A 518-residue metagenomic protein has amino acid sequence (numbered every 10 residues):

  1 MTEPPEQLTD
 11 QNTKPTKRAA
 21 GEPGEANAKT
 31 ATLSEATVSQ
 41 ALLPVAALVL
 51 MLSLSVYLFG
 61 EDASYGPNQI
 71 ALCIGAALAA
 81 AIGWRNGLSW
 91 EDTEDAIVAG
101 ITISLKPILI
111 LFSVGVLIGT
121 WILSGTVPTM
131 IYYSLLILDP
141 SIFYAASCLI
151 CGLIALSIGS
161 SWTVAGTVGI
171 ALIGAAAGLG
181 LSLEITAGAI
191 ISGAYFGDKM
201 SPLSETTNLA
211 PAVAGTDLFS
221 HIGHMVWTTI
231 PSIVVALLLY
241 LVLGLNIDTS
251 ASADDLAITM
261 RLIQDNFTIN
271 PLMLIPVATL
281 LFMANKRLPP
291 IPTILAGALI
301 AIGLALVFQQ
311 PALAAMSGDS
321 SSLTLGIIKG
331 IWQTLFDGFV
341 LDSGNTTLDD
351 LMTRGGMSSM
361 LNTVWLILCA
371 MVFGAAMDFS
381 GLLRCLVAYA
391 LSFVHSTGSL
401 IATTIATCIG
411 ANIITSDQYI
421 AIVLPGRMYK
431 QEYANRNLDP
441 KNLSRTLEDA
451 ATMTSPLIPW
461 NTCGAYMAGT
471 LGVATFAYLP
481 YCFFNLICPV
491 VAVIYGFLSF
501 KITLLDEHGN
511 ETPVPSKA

Functional and structural regions predicted by a protein language model:
M1-I110, W227-V235, G244-L366, T512-A518: Hydrophobic transmembrane alpha-helices of multi-pass small-molecule transporters
T2-E3, S64, K199-P202, T207-R261 (+3 more regions): Juxtamembrane and boundary regions of transmembrane helices in multi-pass small-molecule transporters and channels
N27-A36, I122-Y133, L149-L153, T249-I263 (+2 more regions): Short juxtamembrane and helix-loop transition motifs at transmembrane-helix boundaries in membrane proteins
V49, S53, A80, L149-L153 (+10 more regions): Alpha-helical transmembrane segments of multipass membrane proteins
P67-A76, A99, I103, P107 (+12 more regions): Alpha-helical transmembrane segments of multi-pass membrane proteins, especially transporters and channels
G83-G87, A176-L183, M200-S204, L304-A315 (+2 more regions): Juxtamembrane membrane-interface segments at transmembrane alpha-helix termini
G87-A177, D337-K430: Membrane-embedded alpha-helical segments and adjacent helix-loop junctions characteristic of multi-pass solute
I137-P231, I405-D449, P513-K517: Hydrophobic transmembrane alpha-helices that form the pore/transport pathway of multi-pass ion and small-solute
